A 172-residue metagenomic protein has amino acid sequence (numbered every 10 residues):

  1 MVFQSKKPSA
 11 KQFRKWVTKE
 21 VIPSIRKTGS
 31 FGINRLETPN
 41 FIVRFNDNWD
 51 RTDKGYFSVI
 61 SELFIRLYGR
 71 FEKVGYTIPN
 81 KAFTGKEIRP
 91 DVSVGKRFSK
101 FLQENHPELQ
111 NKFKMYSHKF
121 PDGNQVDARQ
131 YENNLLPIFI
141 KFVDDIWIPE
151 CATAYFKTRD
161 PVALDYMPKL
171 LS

Functional and structural regions predicted by a protein language model:
M1-S24: Short, well-ordered secondary-structure elements
E20-S172: Positively charged, phosphate-engaging catalytic surfaces used for nucleic-acid and nucleotide handling
